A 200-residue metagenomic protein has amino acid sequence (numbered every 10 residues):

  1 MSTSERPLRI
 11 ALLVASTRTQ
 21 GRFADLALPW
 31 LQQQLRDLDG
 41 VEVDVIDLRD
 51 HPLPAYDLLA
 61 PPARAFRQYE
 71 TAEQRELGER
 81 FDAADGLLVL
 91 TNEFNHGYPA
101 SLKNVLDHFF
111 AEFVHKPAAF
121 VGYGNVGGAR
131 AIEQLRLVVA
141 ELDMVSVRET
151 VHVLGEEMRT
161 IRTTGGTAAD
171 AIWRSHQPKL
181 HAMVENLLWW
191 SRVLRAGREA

Functional and structural regions predicted by a protein language model:
M1-T91, G97-N104, T167-H181, E185 (+1 more regions): N-terminal beta1-alpha1-beta2 submodule of the flavodoxin-like/Rossmannoid cofactor-binding fold
Q34-V41, A111-E112, L142-M144: Short helix-capping segments at alpha-helix termini
D44-D57, M144-G166: Mobile beta-alpha loop/short-helix "lid" or hinge segments that flank ligand
N95-H96, G127: Glycine-rich nucleotide phosphate-binding loop and flanking beta-alpha elements of Rossmann-like dinucleotide-binding
P99-H115: Rossmann-fold NAD(P) dinucleotide-binding segment
F109, S191-L194: A general structural signal marking secondary-structure boundaries and capping sites
V114-T160, S175-P178: Short, glycine-/small-residue-rich phosphate/pyrophosphate-handling segment
